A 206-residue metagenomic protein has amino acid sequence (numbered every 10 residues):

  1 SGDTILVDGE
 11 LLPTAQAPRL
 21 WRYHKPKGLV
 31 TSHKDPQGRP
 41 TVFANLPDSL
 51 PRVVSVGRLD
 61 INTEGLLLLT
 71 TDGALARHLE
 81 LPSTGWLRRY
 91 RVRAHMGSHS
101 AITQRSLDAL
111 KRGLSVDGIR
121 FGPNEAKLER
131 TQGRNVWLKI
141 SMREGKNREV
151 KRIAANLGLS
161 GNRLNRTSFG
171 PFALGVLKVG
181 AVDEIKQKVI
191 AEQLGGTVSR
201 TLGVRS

Functional and structural regions predicted by a protein language model:
S1-S206: Basic, flexible Lys/Arg- and Gly-enriched helix-loop patches that mediate nucleic-acid binding at interfaces with rRNA
